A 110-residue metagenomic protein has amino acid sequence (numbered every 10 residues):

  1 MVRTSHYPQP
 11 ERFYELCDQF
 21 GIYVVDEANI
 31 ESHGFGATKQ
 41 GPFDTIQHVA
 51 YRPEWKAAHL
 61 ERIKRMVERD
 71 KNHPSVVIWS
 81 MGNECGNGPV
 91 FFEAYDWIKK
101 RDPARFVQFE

Functional and structural regions predicted by a protein language model:
M1-E110: Active-site mouth of glycoside hydrolases
